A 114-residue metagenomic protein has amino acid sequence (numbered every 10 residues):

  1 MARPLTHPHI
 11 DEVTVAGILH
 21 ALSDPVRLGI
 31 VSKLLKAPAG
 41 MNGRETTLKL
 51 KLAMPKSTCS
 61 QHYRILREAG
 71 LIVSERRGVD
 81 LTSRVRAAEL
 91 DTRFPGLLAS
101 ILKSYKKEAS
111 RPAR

Functional and structural regions predicted by a protein language model:
A2-T14, S32-A37, T82-R114: Amphipathic alpha-helical dimerization/coiled-coil segments that flank or bridge DNA-binding/regulatory modules
R3-P4, S32, A39, Y63 (+1 more regions): N-proximal short alpha-helices
G17-P55, R77-T92: N-terminal helix-turn-helix DNA-binding core of bacterial DNA-binding proteins
D24, H62, P95: Conserved acidic functional residues
G40-M41, A69, S100: Generic macromolecular interface patches on structured domains
R44-I72: Canonical helix-turn-helix DNA-binding module
Q61-R64, V73-R76, K103-K106, P112-R114: Short C-terminal domain-edge/linker segments immediately following a structured domain
